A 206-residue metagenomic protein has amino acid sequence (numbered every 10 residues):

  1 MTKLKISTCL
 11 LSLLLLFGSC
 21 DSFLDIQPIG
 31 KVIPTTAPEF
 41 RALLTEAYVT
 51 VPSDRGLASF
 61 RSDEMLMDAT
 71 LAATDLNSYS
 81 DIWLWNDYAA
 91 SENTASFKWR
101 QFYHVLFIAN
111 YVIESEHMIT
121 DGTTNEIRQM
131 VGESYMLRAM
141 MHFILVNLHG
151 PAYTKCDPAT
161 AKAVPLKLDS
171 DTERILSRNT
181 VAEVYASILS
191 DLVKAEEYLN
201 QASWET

Functional and structural regions predicted by a protein language model:
M1-C9: Bacterial N-terminal signal peptides that target proteins for export
C9-G18: Bacterial N-terminal signal peptides
C20-M65, W204: Membrane-proximal, proline-rich intrinsically disordered regions
C20-S22, A47, A109, A139 (+1 more regions): Terminal processing/anchoring signals of secreted or surface-associated proteins and related intramolecular
A37-P38, E46, R55, E64-S91 (+1 more regions): A structural signal for short, hydrophobic/glycine-enriched beta-strand patches
L43, M130-S134, E183-K194: Extended, well-ordered alpha-helical scaffold segments
Y79-H149, N179, E196-E205: Conserved, well-structured interaction surfaces
N125, L148-S190: Short coil/linker segments at helix-helix boundaries
